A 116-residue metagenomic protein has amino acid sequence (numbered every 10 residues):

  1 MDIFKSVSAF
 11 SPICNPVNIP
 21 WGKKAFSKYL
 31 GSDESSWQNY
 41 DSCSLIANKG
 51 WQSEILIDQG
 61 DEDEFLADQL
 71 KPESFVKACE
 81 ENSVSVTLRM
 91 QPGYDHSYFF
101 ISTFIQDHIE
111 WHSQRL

Functional and structural regions predicted by a protein language model:
M1-L116: Non-catalytic cap/lid and distal C-terminal segments of serine-dependent acyl enzymes
